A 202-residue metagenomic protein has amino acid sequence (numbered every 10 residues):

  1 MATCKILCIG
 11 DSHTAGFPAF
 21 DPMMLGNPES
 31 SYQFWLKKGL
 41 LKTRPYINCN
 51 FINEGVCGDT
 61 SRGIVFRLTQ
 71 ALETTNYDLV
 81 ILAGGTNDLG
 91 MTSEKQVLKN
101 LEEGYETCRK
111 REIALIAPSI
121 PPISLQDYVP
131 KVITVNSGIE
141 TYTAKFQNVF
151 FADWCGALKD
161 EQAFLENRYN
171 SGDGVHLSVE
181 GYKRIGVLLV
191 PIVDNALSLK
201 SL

Functional and structural regions predicted by a protein language model:
M1-E54, T69-N76: Serine-esterase "nucleophile elbow" of acetyl-processing enzymes
I6-C8, F51-G55, D78-A83, L115-S119 (+1 more regions): Structural recognition of the beta-strand scaffold that forms the well-ordered cores of secreted hydrolase catalytic
S12-A15, V56-S61, T86-M91, P121-L125 (+2 more regions): Solvent-exposed loop/turn segments at secondary-structure junctions within structured extracellular/periplasmic domains
A19-M24, M91-K95, Q126-K131: Short, solvent-exposed loop/turn segments at secondary-structure boundaries
Q33, G39, R62-L72, K95-G104: Alpha-helical scaffolding within the catalytic cores of extracellular/periplasmic polymer-degrading hydrolases
K42-I47, R109, A144-V149: Short helix-capping segments at alpha-helix termini
A83-L89, G104-V135: Active-site segments of SGNH/GDSL-like serine hydrolases that catalyze O-acetyl group transfer/hydrolysis on lipids
S124-L202: Catalytic His-Asp segment of secreted/periplasmic serine-dependent ester chemistry enzymes
